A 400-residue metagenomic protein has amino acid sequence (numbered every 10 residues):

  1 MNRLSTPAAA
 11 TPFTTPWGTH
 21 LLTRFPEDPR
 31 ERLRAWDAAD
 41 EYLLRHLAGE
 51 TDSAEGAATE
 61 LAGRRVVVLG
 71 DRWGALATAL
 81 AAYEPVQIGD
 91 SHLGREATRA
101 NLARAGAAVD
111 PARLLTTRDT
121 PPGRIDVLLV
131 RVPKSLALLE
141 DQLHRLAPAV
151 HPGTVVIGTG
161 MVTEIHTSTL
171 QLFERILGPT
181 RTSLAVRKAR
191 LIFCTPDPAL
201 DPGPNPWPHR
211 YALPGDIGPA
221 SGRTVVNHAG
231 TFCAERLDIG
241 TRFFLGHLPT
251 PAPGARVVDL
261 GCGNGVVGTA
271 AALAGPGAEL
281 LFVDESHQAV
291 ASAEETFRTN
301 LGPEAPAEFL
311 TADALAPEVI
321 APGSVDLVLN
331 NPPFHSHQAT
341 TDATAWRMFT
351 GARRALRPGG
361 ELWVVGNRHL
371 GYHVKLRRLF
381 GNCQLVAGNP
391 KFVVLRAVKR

Functional and structural regions predicted by a protein language model:
N2-A10, V130-G218: N-terminal auxiliary segments of SAM/dcSAM-dependent transferases
N2-T51, A229-A234: Class I SAM-dependent methyltransferase Rossmann-like catalytic core, especially the SAM/SAH-binding loop
L33-D37, Y42-H46, A185-R256: SAM-dependent Rossmann-like transferase core, predominantly class I methyltransferases with a strong bias toward
A39-G106, I239-N330: Conserved SAM/SAH cofactor-binding pocket of Class I
A112-G123, T311-L315: Short acidic low-complexity segments
I125-R131, V325-P333, W363: Short SAM/SAH-binding signature in class I
G158-L177, L184, N264, Q338-V398: Conserved Class I SAM-dependent methyltransferase catalytic core
C194-P198, L395-R400: C-terminal lobe and adjacent flexible extensions of AdoMet/dcAdoMet transferase-like proteins
